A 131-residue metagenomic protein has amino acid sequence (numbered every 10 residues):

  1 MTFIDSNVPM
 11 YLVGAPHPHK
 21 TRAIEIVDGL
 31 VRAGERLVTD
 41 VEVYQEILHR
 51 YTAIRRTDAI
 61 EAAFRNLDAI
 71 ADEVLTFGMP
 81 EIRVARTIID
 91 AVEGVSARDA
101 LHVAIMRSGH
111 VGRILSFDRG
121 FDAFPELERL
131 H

Functional and structural regions predicted by a protein language model:
M1, V103-H131: Acidic, PIN/NYN-like endoribonuclease modules and their adjacent C-terminal/linker elements
M1-P18: Metal-dependent nucleic-acid phosphoesterase active-site entry motif
F3-I4, E25-I54, V74-F77: PIN/NYN-family metal-dependent endoribonuclease catalytic core
D5, T39-D40, V95-S96, D118 (+1 more regions): Histidine- and aromatic-rich ligand-binding microenvironments
P9, Y44, F121-D122: A generic structural signal for short hydrophobic patches within well-formed alpha-helices
A33-G34, I70, A91, F124: Structured helix-beta-strand junction loops
L48, T52-D68: Glycine/small-residue-rich phosphate/adenosyl-binding loop
E73-L115: Active-site neighborhoods of divalent-metal-dependent phosphate/nucleic-acid chemistry enzymes
